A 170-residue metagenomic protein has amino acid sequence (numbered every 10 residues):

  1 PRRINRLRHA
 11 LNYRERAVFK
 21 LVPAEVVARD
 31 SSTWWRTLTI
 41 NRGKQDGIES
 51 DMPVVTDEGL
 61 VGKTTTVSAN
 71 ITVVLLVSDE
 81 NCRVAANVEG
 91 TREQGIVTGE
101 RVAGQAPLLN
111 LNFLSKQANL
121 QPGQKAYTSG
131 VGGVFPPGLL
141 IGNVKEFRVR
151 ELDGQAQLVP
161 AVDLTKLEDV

Functional and structural regions predicted by a protein language model:
N5-V170: A secondary-structure micro-motif
